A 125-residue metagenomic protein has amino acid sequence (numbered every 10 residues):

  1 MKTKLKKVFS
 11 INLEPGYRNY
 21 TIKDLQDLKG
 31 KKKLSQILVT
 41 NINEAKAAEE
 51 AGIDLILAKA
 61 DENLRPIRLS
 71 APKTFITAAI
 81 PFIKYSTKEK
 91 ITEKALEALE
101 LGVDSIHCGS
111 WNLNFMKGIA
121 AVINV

Functional and structural regions predicted by a protein language model:
K2-G16, L38-N124: Active-site beta->alpha loop and helix N-cap motifs at the rims of alpha/beta catalytic domains
D24-D27: Repeat-blade elements of multi-bladed beta-propeller folds
S35: The Walker A/P-loop phosphate-binding site
